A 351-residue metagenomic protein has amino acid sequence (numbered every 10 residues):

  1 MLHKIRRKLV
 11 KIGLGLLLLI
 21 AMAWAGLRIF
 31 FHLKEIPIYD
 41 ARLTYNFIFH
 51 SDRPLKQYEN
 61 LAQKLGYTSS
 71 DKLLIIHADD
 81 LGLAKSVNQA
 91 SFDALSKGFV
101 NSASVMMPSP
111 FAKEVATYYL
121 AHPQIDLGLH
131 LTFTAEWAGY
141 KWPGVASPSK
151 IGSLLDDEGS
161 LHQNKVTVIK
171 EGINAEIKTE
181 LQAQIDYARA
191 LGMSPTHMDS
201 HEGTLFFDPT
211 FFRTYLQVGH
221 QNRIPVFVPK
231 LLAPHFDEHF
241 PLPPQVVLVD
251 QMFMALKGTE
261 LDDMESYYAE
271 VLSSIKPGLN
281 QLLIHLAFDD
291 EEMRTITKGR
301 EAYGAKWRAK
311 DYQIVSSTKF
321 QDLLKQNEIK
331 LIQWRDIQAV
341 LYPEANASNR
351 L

Functional and structural regions predicted by a protein language model:
L2, R6, V10-G15, L19-I75: N-terminal pre-catalytic segment of deacetylase/amide-hydrolase enzymes
E59-A138: Active-site beta->alpha N-cap acidic-glycine motif
L73-I75, V100-S102, Q124-H130, P195-D199 (+3 more regions): Structural preference for beta-strand elements that scaffold enzyme active sites
L81, P108, H130-E136, H201-G203 (+4 more regions): Active-site beta-loop-alpha junctions enriched in small/polar residues
S91-K97, A112-D126, P143-D156, R189-A190 (+2 more regions): Acidic (Asp/Glu)-rich catalytic clusters
W142-T167, K298-Y303: Active-site gating loops and adjacent loop-to-helix segments of metal-dependent hydrolytic enzymes
E171-V247, M252, K257-M264, S273 (+1 more regions): Catalytic domains of cell-wall/extracellular-matrix polysaccharide-remodeling enzymes, centered on de-N-acetylation
V226-P229, R300-L351: C-terminal domain-boundary segment and adjacent tail
